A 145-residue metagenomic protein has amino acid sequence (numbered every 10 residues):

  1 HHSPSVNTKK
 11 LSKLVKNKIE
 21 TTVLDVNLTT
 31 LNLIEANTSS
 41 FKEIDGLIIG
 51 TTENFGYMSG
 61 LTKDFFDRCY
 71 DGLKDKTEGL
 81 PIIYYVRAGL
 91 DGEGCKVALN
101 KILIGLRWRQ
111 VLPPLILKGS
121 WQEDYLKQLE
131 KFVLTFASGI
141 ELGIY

Functional and structural regions predicted by a protein language model:
H1-T22: N-terminal beta1-alpha1 ligand-phosphate binding loop
H2-V6, F55, V86-D91, I116-Q122: Short histidine/acidic/glycine/proline-rich micro-motifs that form metal- and phosphate-coordinating active-site loops
L11, L61, C95, Y125-Q128: Residues at alpha-helix caps and immediate loop-helix transition turns in enzyme cores, especially N- and C-cap
L14, D64, A98, Q128-K131 (+1 more regions): Alpha-helical elements of Rossmann-like donor-binding domains used by nucleotide-donor carbohydrate transfer enzymes
K18-D25, K74-K76: Short helix-capping segments at alpha-helix termini
T21-T22, A36-N37, Q110-Y145: Glycine-rich phosphate/pyrophosphate-binding loop and the adjoining helix
L28-L31: Generic structural signal for residues in well-ordered beta-strands
L33-Q110: Helix-loop-strand module that forms the ligand-binding subsite of alpha/beta enzymes
